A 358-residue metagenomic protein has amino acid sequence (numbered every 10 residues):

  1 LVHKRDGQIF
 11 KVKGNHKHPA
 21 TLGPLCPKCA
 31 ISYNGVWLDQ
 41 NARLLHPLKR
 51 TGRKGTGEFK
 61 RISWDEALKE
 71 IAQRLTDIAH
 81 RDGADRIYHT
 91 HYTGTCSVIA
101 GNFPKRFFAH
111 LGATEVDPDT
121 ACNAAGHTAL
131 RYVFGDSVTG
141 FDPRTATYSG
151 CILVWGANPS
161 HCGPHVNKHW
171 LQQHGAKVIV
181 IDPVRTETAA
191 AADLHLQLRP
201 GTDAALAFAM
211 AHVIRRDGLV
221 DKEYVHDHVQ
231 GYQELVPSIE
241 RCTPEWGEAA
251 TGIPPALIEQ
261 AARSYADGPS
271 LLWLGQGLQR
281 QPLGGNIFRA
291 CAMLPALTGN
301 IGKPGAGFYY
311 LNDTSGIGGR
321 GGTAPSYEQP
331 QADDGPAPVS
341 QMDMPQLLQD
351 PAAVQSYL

Functional and structural regions predicted by a protein language model:
L1-L219, D227, L235, W246 (+1 more regions): N-terminal export/assembly segments and adjacent metallocofactor-ligating motifs of anaerobic energy-metabolism
L75-D77, T139-P143, I258-A262, G305 (+1 more regions): Generic recognition of flexible, low-complexity loop/linker segments
H80-A84, L219-V220, R241-E248, D267-L271 (+1 more regions): Intrinsically disordered or highly flexible coil/loop and linker segments, enriched in small and charged/polar residues
Y88-C96, A250-I253, G275-P282, T314: Conserved short loop/turn motifs at secondary-structure junctions
K105, A204-F208, Q233, E259 (+1 more regions): Non-catalytic, well-ordered alpha-helical scaffold segments
Q233-E240: Conserved, charged catalytic cores of large soluble enzymes
I253-L271: Non-catalytic, charge-rich alpha-helical accessory subdomains
Y265-L358: A glycine-rich, hydrophobic/aromatic-adjacent loop/helix-cap motif
